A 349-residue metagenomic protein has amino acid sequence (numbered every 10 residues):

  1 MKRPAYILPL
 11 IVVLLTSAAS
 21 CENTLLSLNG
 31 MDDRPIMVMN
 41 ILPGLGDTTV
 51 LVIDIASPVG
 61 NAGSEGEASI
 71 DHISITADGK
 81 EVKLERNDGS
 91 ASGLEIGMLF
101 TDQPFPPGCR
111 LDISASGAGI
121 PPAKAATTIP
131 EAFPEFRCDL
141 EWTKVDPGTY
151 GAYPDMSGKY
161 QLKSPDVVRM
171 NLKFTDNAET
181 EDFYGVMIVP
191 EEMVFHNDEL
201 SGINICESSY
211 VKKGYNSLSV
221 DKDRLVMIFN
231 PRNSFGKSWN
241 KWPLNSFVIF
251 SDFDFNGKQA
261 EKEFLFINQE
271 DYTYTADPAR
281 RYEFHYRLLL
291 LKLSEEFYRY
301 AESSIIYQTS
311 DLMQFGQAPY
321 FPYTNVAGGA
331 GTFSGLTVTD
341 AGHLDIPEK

Functional and structural regions predicted by a protein language model:
M1-L8: Bacterial N-terminal signal peptides that target proteins for export
P9-L15: Hydrophobic helical h-region of N-terminal Sec-dependent signal peptides in bacterial secretory/periplasmic proteins
S17-S20: C-terminal motif of bacterial Sec signal peptides marking the signal peptidase cleavage site
E22-H72, T76-K349: A sequence/structural signal for flexible, mid-protein segments enriched in small/helix-disrupting residues
